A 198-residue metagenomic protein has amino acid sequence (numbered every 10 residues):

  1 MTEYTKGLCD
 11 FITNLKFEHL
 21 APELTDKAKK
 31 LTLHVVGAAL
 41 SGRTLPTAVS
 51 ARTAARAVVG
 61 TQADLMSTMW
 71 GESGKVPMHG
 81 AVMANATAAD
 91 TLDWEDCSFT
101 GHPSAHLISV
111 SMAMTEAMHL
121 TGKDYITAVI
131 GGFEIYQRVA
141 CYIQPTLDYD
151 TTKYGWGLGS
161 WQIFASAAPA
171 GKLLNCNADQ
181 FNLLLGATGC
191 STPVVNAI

Functional and structural regions predicted by a protein language model:
M1-I198: N-terminal core-entry segment
